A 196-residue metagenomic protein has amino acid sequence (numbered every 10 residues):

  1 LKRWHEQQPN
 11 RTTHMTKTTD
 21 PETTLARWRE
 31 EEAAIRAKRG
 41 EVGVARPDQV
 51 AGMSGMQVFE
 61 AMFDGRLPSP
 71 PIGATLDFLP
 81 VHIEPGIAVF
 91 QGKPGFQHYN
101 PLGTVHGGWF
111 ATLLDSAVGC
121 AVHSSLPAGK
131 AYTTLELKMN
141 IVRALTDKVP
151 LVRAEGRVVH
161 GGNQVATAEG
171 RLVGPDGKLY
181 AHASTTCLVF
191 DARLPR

Functional and structural regions predicted by a protein language model:
N10-R196: Terminal targeting signals and extreme-terminal segments of soluble enzymes
